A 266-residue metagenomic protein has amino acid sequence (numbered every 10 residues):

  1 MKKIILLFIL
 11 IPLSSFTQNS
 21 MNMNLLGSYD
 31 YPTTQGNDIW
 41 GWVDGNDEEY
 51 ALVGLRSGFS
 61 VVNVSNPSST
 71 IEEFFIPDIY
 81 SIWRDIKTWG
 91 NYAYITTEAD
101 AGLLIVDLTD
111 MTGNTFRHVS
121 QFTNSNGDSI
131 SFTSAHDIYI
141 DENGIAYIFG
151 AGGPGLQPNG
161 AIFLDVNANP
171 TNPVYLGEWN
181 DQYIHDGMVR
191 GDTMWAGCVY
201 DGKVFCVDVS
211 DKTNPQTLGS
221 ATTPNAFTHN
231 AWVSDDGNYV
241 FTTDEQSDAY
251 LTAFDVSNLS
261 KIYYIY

Functional and structural regions predicted by a protein language model:
M1-K2, G202: Short, intrinsically disordered low-complexity segments
K2-K3, K87: Basic side chains
K3-F16: Sec-dependent N-terminal signal peptides
T17-Y266: Feature marking well-ordered beta-strand scaffolds used for ligand recognition
